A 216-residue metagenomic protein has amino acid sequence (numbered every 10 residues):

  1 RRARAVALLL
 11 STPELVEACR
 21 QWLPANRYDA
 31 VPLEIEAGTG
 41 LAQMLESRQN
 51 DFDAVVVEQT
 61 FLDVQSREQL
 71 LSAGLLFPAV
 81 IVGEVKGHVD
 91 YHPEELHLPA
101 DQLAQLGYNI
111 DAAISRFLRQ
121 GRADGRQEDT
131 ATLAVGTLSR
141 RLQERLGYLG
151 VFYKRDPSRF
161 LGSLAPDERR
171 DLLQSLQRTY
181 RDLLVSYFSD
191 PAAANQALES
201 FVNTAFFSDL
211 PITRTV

Functional and structural regions predicted by a protein language model:
R1-V216: Non-catalytic regulatory/interaction regions at protein termini and inter-domain linkers
